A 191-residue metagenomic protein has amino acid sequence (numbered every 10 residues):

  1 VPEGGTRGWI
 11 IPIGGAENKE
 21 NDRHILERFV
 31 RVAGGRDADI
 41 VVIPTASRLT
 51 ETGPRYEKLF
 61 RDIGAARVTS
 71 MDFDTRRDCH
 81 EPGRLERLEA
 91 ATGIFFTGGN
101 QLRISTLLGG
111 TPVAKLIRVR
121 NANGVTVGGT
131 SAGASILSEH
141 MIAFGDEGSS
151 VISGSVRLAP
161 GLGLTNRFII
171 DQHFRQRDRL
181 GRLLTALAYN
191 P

Functional and structural regions predicted by a protein language model:
V1-R103: Extended, subdomain-level signal for the structured scaffold at the beginning of enzyme domains
P2-G5, G34-G35, E86-L88, V119-N121 (+3 more regions): Solvent-exposed alpha-helices and their adjacent loops that cap or buttress functional pockets in soluble metabolic
I25-E27, R55-E57, L108-T111, I142-F144 (+1 more regions): Short, glycine/charged-enriched secondary-structure capping and boundary segments
T97, R103-G181: Class I SAM-dependent methyltransferase SAM-binding "motif I" and its flanking Rossmann-like core
R167-I170, L187-P191: Proteins synthesized as precursors that undergo proteolytic processing into mature forms
D178-G181, T185-N190: Flexible, D/E/H-enriched segments
